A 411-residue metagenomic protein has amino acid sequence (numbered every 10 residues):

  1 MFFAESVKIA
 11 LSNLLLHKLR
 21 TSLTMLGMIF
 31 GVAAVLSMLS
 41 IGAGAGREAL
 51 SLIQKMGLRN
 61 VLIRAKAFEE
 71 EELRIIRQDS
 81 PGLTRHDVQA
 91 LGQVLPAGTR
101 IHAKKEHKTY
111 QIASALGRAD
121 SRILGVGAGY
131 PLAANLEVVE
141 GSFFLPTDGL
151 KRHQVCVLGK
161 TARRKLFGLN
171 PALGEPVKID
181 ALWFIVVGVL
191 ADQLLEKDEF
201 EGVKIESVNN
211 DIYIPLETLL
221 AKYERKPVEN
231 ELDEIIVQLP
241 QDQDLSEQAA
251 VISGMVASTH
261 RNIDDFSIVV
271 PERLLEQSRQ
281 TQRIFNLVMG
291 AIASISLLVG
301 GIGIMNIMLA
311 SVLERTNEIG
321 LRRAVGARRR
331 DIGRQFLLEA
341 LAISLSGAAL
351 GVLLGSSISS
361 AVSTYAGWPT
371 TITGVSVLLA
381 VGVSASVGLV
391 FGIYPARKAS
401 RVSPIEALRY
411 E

Functional and structural regions predicted by a protein language model:
F2-E5, L14, A396-E411: Short cytosolic juxtamembrane segments of multi-pass membrane proteins
S6-L11, L15, L19-F30, M38-S40 (+3 more regions): Transmembrane alpha-helical interface segments in multi-pass membrane proteins
H17, A45, I53, I63 (+14 more regions): Generic structural signal for small/hydrophobic residues in well-ordered secondary structure, especially within
A43-R122, G129-L132, T147, R164-K165 (+4 more regions): Hydrophobic, regular-secondary-structure patches
R47, R164-K165, S356, S360 (+2 more regions): Transmembrane helix-loop junction
S114-L116, N135, D180-A181, G367: Residue-level detection of beta-strand-connecting loop/turn positions
G129-F144, Q154-N262: Mid-to-C-terminal secondary-structure elements that act as membrane-proximal/extracytoplasmic interface segments
I236, D244-I252, S258-A293: Peri-transmembrane interface segments
